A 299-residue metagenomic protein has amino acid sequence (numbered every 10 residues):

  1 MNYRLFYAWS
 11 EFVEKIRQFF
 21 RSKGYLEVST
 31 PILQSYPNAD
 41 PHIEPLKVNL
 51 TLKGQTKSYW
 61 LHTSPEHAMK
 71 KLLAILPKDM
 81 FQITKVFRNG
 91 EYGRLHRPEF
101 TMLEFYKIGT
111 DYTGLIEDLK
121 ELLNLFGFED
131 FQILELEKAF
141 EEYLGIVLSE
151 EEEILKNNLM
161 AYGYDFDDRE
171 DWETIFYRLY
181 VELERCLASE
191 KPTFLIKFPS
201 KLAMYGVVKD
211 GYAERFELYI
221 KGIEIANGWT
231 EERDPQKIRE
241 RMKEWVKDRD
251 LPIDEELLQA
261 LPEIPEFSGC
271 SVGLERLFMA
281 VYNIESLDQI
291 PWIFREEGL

Functional and structural regions predicted by a protein language model:
M1-N49, V272: TRNA-binding/sensing appendages of the translation machinery
V13, R17, I116-L123, R239: Hydrophobic face of alpha-helices
Y25-V28, K78-I83, F128-F131: Short secondary-structure capping/junction motifs at helix and strand boundaries
P31-Y36, I43-K71, F81-I108, E151-L299: A translation/RNA-centric and nucleic-acid-associated enzymatic feature enriched in Class II aminoacyl-tRNA synthetases
I108-E142, I154: Acidic, low-complexity central loop/insert segments
G145-L148: Conserved, well-structured core segments that form or line functional sites
